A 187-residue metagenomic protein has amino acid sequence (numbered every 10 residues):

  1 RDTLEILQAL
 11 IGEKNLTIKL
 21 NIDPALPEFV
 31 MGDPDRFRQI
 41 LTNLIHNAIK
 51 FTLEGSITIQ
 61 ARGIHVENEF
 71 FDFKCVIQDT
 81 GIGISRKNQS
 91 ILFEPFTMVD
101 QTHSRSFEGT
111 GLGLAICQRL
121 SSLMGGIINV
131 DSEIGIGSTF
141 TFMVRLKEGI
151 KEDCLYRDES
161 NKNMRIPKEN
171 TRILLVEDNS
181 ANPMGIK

Functional and structural regions predicted by a protein language model:
D2, E13, N21, F70-F71 (+2 more regions): Disordered, acidic interdomain junction associated with two-component signaling
A9, I82-G83: Glycine-rich G1-box
G12, T17-E28, I64: Conserved catalytic submotifs in the C-terminal HATPase_c
A48-I49: Short helix-loop "hinge" at the ATP-lid/N-box region of the Bergerat-fold HATPase_c
I84-M98: Short conserved segment of the HATPase_c
E108, G113, C117, I186: Short alpha-helical Gxxx[C/S/T] motif in the catalytic ATP-binding
G125-D131: Glycine-rich ATP-binding loops of the HATPase_c
